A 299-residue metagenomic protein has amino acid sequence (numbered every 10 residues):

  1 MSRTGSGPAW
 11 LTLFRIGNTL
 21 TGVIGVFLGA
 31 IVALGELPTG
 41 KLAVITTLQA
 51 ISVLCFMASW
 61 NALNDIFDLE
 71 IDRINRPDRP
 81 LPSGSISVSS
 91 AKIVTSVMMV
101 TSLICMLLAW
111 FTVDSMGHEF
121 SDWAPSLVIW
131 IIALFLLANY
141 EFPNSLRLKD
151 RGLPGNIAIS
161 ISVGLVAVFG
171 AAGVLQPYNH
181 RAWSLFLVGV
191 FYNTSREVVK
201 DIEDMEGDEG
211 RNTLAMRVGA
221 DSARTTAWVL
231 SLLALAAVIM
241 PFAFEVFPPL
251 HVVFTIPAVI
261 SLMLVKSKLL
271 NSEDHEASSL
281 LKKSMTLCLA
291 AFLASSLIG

Functional and structural regions predicted by a protein language model:
S2-T4, P8, S145, M240-G299: Extended hydrophobic alpha-helices typical of membrane-associated regions
R3-T12, L81-Y178: Intramembrane alpha-helical segments
V23-F67, S102-L107, W123-A138, Y178-V199: Membrane-embedded alpha-helical segments that form the functional core of polytopic membrane enzymes, especially those
V23-G29, P154-A171, A215-A220, S279-S295: Small-residue-rich segments of transmembrane alpha-helices in multi-pass membrane proteins, especially helix faces
V26-I31, M98-L107, I131-A138, S231-M240 (+2 more regions): Hydrophobic core of alpha-helical transmembrane segments in multi-pass integral membrane proteins
A33-I45, I129, I157-G207, D221-V238: Functional transmembrane core segments of multi-pass inner-membrane proteins
S52-L103, V190-V238, F242: Solvent-exposed interhelical
E70, L136-K149, D201, L264-S272: C-terminal ends of transmembrane helices
